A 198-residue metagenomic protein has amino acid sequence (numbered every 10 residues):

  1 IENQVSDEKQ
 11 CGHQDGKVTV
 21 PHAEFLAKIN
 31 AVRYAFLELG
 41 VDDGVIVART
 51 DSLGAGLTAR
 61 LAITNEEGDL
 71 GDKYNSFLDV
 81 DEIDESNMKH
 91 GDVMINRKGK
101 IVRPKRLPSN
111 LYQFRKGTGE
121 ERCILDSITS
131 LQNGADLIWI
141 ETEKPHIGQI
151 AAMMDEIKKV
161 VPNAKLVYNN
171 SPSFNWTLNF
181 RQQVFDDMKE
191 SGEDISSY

Functional and structural regions predicted by a protein language model:
I1-Y198: Alpha/beta enzyme core
